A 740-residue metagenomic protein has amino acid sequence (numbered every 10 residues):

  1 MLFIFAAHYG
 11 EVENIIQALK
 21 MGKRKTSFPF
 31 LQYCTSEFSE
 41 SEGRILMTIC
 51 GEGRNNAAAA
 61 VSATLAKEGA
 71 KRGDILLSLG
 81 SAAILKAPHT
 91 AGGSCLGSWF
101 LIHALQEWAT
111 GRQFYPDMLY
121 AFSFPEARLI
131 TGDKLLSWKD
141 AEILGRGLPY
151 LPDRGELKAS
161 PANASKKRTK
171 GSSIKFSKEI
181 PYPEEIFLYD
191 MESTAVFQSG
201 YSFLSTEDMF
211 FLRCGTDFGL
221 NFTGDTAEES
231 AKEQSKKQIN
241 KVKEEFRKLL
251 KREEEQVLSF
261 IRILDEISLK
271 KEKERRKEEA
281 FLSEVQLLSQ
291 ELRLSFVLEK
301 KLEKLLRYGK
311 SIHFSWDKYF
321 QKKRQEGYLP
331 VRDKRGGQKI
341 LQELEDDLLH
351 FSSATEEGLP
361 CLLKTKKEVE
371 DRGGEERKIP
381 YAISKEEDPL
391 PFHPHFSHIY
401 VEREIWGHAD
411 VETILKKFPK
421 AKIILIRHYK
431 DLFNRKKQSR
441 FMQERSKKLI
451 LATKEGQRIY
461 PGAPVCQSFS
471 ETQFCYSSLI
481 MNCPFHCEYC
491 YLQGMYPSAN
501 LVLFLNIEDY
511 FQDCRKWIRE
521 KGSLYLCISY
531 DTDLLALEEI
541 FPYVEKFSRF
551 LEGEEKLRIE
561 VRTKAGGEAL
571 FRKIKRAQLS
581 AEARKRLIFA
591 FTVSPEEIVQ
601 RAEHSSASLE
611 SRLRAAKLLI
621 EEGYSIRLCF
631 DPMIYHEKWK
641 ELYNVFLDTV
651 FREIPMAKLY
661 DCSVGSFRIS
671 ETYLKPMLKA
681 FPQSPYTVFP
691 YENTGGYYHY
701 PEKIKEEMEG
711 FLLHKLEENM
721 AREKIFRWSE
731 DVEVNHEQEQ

Functional and structural regions predicted by a protein language model:
M1-F3, I45, F396-S397: Extreme N-terminal starter segment of soluble prokaryotic enzymes
M1-K25: Short, conserved "active-site rim" segments that organize catalytic pockets and cofactor/ligand binding
S27-F320, R332-T365: Glycine-rich phosphate- or other oxyanion-binding loops that anchor nucleotides, phosphorylated ligands
G374-D410, F651-Q740: Auxiliary Fe-S-binding modules of radical SAM enzymes
Y429-L479, Q493-S498, V502-L503: N-terminal [4Fe-4S]-dependent radical SAM core
C483, C487-C490: Short cysteine clusters
G494-F571, Q578-A615, S625-C629, D661-G665: Core AdoMet radical
R612-Y673, F726-R727: Conserved C-terminal portion of the radical SAM core fold that forms the substrate/S-adenosylmethionine-binding
